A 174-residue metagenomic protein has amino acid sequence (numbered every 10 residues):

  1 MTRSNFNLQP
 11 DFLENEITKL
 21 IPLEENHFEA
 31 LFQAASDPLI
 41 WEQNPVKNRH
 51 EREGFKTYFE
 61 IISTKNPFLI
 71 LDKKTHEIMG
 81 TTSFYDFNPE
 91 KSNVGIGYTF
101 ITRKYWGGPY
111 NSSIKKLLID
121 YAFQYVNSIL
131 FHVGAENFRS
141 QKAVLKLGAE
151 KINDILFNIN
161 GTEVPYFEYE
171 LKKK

Functional and structural regions predicted by a protein language model:
M1-T57, K174: A short, well-structured alpha-helix characteristic of acyl/acetyltransferase catalytic modules
F59-L69, K73: A short helix-loop-beta-strand connector motif used in the catalytic cores of GNAT acetyltransferases and, in some
K65, M79, K91, I96 (+1 more regions): Short coil/loop residues immediately preceding or within conserved phosphate-binding loops of NTP-utilizing enzyme
L69, E77-D86, G95: Conserved beta-strand in the GNAT
L71, G97-G107: A short, internal acetyl-CoA/4′-phosphopantetheine-binding micro-motif in the GNAT/acyltransferase core
G107-Y121, K142, K146: Conserved acetyl-CoA-binding loop-helix of GNAT-fold acetyltransferases
F131-Q141: Conserved beta-strand-loop-alpha-helix junction that forms the acyl-donor binding cleft
H132, E150-P165: Conserved catalytic-core motifs of GNAT/GCN5-like acyltransferases
